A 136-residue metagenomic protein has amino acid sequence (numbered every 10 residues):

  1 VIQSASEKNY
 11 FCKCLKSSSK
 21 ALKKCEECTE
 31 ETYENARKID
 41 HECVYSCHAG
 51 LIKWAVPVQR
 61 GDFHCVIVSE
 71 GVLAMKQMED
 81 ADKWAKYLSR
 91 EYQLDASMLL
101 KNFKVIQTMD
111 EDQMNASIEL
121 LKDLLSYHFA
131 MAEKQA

Functional and structural regions predicted by a protein language model:
V1-H48: Structured interaction and signal-relay segments at domain junctions
C14-S17, E26, V58-R60, E79-W84: Surface-exposed beta-strand edges and their flanking turn/coil or helix-capping segments
A49-A55, L100-F103: A short, terminal or domain-edge coil/loop segment
L51-H64, S69-G71: A short, hydrophobic, proline-anchored segment that marks a local hinge/packing element in signaling and regulatory
V66-A136: Juxtadomain coupling helices with adjacent low-complexity linkers
